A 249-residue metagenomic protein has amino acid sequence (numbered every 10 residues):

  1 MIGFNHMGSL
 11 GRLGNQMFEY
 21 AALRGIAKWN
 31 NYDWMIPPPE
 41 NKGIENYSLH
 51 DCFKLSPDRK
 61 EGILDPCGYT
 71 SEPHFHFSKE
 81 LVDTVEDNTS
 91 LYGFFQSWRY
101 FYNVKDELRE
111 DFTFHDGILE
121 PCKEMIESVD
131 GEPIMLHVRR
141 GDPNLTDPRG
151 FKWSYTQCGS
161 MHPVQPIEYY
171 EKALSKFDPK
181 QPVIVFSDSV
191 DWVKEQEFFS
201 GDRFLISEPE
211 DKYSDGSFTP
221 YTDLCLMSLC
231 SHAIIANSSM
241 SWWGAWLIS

Functional and structural regions predicted by a protein language model:
G3, P39-K180: Secretory-pathway luminal glycosyltransferase catalytic domains
G8-F18: A short, glycine/small-residue-rich beta-strand->loop->alpha-helix junction that serves as a flexible
L13, F177-S249: Donor-binding and catalytic core of enzymes assembling or modifying cell-surface/extracellular glycoconjugates
N15, K42-S48, P143-D147, D191-E195 (+1 more regions): Short catalytic/ligand-binding loop motif for oxyanion handling, primarily in non-cytosolic enzymes, centered on
Q16-K28, Y170-S175: Histidine-anchored nucleotide/phosphate-binding helix
L23-Y32, G43, Y47-H50: Extended cationic-aromatic binding surfaces that line active-site or macromolecule-binding grooves and engage
K28-I36, L247-S249: Gly/Pro- and small hydrophobic-enriched strand-loop and loop-to-helix capping segments that sit at the rims
W34-P39, I184-S187: Short internal beta-strands
